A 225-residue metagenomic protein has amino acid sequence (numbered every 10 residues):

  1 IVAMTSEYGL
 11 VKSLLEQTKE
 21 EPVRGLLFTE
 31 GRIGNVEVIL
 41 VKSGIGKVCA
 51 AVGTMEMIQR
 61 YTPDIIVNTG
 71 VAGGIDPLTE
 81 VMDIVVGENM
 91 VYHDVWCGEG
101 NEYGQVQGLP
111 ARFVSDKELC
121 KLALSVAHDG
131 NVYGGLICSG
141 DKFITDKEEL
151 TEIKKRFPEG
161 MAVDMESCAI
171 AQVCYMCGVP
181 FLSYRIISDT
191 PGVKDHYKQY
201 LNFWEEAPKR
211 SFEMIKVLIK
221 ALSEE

Functional and structural regions predicted by a protein language model:
I1-Y61: N-terminal short beta-loop-beta anion/metal-coordinating cradle
L10-S13, A51, D76-L78, V95-W96 (+1 more regions): Short glycine-/acidic-enriched loop or helix-start segments at secondary-structure transitions that form or flank
R24, I45, N89-Y92, I187-D189: Short, acidic/turn-prone active-site loops that include or flank metal/cofactor- and phosphate-binding residues
T62-V67: Proline-aspartate-enriched helix->loop->beta-strand connector
I75-F157: Mid-sequence, gly/pro-rich, charge-dense loop/helix-turn segments that line enzyme active sites
I144-G192, H196: A C-terminal functional module that forms or caps the active site or interfaces directly with catalytic machinery
P191-E225: His/Asp/Glu-rich mid-to-C-terminal helical/loop segments that flank catalytic regions of hydrolases
